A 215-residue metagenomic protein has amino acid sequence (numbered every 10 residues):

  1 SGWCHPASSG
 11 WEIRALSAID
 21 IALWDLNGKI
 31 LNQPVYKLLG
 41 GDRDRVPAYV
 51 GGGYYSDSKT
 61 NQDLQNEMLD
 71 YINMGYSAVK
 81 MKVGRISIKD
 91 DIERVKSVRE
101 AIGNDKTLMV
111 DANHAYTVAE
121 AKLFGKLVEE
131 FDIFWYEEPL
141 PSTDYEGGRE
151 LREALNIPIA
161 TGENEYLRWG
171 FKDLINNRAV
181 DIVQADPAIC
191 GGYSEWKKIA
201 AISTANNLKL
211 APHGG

Functional and structural regions predicted by a protein language model:
S1-L108, N113-A115, A119-K122, K126-E130: N-terminal capping/lid subdomain adjacent to the active-site entrance of alpha/beta enzymes
M81-G215: Catalytic core of soluble alpha/beta enzymes
